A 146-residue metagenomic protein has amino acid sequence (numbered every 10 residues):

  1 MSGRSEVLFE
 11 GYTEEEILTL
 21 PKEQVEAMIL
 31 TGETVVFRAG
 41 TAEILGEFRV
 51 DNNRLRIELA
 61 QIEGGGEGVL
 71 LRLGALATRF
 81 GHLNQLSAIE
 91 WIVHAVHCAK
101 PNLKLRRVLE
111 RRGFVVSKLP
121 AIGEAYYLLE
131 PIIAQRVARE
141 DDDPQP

Functional and structural regions predicted by a protein language model:
M1-G68, R79-P146: Non-catalytic substrate-recognition and accessory regions of acyl/acetyltransferase enzymes
L71: ATP phosphate-binding glycine-rich loop and adjacent ATP-lid/helix-beta elements within ATP-binding kinase/ATPase
